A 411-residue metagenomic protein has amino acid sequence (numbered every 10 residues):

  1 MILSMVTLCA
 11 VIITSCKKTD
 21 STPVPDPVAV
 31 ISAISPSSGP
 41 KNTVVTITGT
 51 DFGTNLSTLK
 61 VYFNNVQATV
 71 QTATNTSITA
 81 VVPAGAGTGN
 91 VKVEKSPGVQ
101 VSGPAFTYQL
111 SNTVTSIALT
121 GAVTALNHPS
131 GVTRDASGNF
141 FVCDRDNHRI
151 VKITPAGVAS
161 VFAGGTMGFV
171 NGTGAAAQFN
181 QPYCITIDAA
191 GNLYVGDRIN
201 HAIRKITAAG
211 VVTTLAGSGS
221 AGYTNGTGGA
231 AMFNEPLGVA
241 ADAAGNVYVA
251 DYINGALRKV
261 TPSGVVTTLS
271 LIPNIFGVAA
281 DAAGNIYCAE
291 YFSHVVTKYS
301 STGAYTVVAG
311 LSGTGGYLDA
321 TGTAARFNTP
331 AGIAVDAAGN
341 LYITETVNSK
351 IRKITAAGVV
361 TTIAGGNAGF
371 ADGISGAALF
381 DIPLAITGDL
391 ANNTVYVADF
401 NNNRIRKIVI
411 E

Functional and structural regions predicted by a protein language model:
M1-P25: Bacterial Sec-dependent N-terminal signal peptides
C16-T113: Ser/Thr/Pro-rich low-complexity tracts
I47, Q109-S130, V158-Y183, V211-E235 (+3 more regions): Gly/Pro-rich loop segments of beta-rich domains
R134-S137, I187-A190, A241-A244, A280-A283 (+2 more regions): Residue-level detector of Asp-centered blade-edge/turn motifs that repeat once per structural unit in beta-propeller
N139-F141, N192-Y194, N246-Y248, N285-Y287 (+2 more regions): Conserved beta-propeller blade signature
R145-D146, R198, Y252, Y291 (+2 more regions): Short loop/turn segments immediately following the C-termini of beta-strands
H148-K152, V158, H201-K205, V211 (+5 more regions): A short loop-to-beta-strand structural motif that recurs across blades of beta-propeller domains
I382-E411: Blade-level signature of beta-propeller repeat domains, shared across WD40, Kelch, NHL, RCC1 and BNR/Asp-box propellers
